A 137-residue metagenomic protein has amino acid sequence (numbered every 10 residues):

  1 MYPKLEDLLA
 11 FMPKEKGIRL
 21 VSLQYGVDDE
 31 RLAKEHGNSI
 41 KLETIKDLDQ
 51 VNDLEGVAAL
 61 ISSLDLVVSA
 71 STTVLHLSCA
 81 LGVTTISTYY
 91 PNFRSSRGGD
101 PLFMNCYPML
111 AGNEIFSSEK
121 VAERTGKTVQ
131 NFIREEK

Functional and structural regions predicted by a protein language model:
K4-S87: Donor-binding and catalytic core of enzymes assembling or modifying cell-surface/extracellular glycoconjugates
K34-L42, D47, H76-E135: Nucleotide-sugar donor-binding patch of glycosyltransferase catalytic domains
